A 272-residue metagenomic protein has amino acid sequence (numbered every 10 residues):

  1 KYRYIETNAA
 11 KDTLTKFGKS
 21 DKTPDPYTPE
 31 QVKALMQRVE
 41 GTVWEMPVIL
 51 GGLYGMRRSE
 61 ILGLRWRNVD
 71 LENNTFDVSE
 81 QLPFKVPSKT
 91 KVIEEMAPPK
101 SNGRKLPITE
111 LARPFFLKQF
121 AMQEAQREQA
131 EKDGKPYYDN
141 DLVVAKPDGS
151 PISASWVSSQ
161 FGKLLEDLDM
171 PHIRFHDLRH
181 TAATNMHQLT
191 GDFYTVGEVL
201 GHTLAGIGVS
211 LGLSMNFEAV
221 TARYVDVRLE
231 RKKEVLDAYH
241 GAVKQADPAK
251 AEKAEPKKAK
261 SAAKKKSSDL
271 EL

Functional and structural regions predicted by a protein language model:
K1-E6, D21, S150-W156, P171-D177 (+1 more regions): N-terminal core-binding DNA-recognition domain of tyrosine site-specific recombinases/integrases
I5-L64, E72, G103, L111 (+2 more regions): Basic, Lys/Arg- and aromatic-enriched nucleic-acid-binding interface segment
D12-T15, E30-Q31, G63-A121: Conserved tyrosine-mediated DNA breakage-rejoining catalytic core shared by Y-recombinases
G18, P26, L82, L200-A242: Catalytic-site neighborhood detector that most strongly recognizes the C-terminal catalytic loop/helix of tyrosine
I49, L53, E60, S155-W156 (+2 more regions): C-terminal catalytic core of tyrosine-transesterase DNA break-rejoin enzymes
Q81-F84, I108-M170: Active-site/catalytic core of tyrosine-dependent DNA strand-transfer enzymes
A246-K265: Intrinsically disordered, low-complexity repeat and linker tracts
K266-L272: Non-Sec secretion/translocation targeting segments of pathogen effectors
